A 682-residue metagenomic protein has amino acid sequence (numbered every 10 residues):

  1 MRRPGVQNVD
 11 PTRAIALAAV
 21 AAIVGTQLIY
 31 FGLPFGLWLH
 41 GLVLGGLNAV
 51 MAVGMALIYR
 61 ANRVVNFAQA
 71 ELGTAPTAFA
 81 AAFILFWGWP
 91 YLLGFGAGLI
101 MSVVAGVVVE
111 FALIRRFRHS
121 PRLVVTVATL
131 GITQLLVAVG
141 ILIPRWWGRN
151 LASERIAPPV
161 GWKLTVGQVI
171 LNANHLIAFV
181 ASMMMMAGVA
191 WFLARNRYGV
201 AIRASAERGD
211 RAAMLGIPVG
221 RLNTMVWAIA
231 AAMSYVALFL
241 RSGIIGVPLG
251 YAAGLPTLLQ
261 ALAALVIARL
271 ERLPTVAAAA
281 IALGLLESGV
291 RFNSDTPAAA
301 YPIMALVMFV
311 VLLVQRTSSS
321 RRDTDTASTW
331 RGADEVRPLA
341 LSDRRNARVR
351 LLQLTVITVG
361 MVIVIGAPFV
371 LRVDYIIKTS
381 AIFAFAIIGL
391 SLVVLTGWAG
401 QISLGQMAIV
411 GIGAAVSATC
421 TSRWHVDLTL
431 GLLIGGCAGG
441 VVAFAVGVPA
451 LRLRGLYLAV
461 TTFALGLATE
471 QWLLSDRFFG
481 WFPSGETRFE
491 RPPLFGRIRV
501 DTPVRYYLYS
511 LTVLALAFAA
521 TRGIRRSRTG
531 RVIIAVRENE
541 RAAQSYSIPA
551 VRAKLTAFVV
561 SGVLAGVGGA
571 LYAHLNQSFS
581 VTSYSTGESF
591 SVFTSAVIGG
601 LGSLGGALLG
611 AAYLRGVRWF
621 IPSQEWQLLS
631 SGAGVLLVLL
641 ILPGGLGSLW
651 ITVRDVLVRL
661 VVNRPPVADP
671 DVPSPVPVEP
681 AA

Functional and structural regions predicted by a protein language model:
P4-G5, G32-L33, L39-H40, L44-L47 (+11 more regions): Transmembrane alpha-helices and adjacent helix-loop boundaries
A16-Q27, A80-A81, L99-A105, I132-I141 (+8 more regions): Hydrophobic core segments of alpha-helical transmembrane domains in multi-pass membrane transport and ion-translocation
A19-L33, M55, A75-L85, Y235-F239 (+4 more regions): Membrane-embedded alpha-helical segments in integral membrane proteins
A56-V65, Y235-A252, A263-V266, G566-V581: Non-cytoplasmic
V64-F67, S102, M184, R208: Glycine-rich phosphate-binding loops of nucleotide-dependent enzymes
R115-H119, A201-M214, A264, R291 (+4 more regions): Short amphipathic alpha-helical coupling elements at transmembrane boundaries
F192-V200, A204-R208, I524-G530, V536: Transmembrane helix boundary and interhelical loop/hinge segments in multi-pass membrane proteins
L262-R269, A278-L312: Hydrophobic alpha-helical segments
